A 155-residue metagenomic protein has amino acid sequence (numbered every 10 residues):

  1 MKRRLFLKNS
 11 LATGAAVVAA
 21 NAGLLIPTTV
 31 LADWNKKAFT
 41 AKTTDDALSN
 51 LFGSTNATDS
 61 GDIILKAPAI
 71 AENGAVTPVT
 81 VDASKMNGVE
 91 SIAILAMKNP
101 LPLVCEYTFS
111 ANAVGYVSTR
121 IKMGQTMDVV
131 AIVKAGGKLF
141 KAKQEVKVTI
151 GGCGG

Functional and structural regions predicted by a protein language model:
M1-N21: N-terminal secretory signal peptides and thylakoid transit peptides that target proteins across membranes
N21-D62: C-terminal segment of N-terminal export signals and the immediately downstream linker at the start of the mature
K66, P78-S84: Short edge beta-strand/loop segments characteristic of extracellular beta-sandwich folds
S91-L95: Beta-strand signatures of extracellular beta-sandwich domains
K98-M123: An anionic, turn-rich surface loop/hairpin at beta-sheet edges that serves as a generic interaction/coordination patch
G124-D128: Extracellular Ig-like/FN3 beta-sandwich strand-entry sites
K141-V146: Edge beta-strands of extracellular beta-sandwich domains
